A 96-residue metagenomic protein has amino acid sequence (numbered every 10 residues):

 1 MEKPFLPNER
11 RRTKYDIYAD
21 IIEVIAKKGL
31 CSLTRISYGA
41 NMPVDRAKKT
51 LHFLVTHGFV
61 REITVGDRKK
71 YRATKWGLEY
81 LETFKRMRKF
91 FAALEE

Functional and structural regions predicted by a protein language model:
M1-D20, K48: Short alpha-helical segments that sit at the start of domains
M1-L6, L78, E82-E96: Amphipathic alpha-helical dimerization/coiled-coil segments that flank or bridge DNA-binding/regulatory modules
Y18-I25, L81: Hydrophobic residues on short alpha-helical segments
A26-S32: Short capping segments at the starts of secondary-structure elements
R35-Y38: A short acidic, leucine-rich amphipathic alpha-helix
M42-T56: Short amphipathic alpha-helical interaction segments
V55-V65: A short, conserved structural fragment
G66-T83: Basic, amphipathic "hinge/linker" alpha-helix immediately C-terminal to the N-terminal HTH DNA-binding motif
